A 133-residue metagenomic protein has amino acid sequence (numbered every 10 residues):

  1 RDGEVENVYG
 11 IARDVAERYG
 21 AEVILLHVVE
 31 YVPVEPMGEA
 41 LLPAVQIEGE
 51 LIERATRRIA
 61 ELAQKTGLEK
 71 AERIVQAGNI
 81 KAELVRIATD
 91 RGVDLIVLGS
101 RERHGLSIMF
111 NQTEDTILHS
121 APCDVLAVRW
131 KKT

Functional and structural regions predicted by a protein language model:
R1-L41, G49, T133: Small/aliphatic-rich secondary-structure junction motif
R1-V8, L68, L95, H119-T133: Intrinsically disordered or low-complexity boundary/linker segments at protein termini and domain junctions
E22-I24, E72-I74, L126: A structural signal for isolated positions on well-ordered beta-strands in alpha/beta enzyme cores
L25-H27, L98, A127: Structural beta-sheet core signal
A40-V45, D90-R91, E114-T116: Short, hinge-like loop/turn segments at secondary-structure boundaries
P43-R57: A short acidic, glycine-rich active-site loop that binds or catalyzes chemistry on phosphate/adenosine moieties
Q64-I96, R103-H104, K132-T133: Structural beta-alpha unit
L95-S120, W130: Glycine-rich, Arg-bearing micro-motifs that act as flexible, cationic patches
